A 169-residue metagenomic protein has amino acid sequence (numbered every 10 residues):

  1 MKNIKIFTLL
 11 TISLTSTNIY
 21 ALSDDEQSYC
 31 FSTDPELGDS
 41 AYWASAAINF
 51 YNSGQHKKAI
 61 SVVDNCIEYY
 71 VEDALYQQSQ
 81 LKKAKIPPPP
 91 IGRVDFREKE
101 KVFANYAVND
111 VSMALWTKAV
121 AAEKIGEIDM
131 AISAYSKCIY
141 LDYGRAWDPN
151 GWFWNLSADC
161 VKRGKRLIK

Functional and structural regions predicted by a protein language model:
N65-C66, D73, K137-I139, G144-A146: Alpha-helical solenoid scaffolds that mediate protein-protein interactions, centered on TPR/SEL1-like repeats but also
Y76-M113, A146-K169: TPR/TPR-like alpha-solenoid helical repeat scaffolds
